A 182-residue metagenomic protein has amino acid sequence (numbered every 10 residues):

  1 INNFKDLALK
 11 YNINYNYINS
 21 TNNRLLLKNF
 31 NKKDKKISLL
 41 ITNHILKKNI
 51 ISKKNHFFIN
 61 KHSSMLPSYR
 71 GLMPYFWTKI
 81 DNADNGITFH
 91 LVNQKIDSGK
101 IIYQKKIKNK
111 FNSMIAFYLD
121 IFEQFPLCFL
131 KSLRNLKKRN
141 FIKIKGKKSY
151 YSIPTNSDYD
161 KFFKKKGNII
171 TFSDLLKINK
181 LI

Functional and structural regions predicted by a protein language model:
I1-I182: One-carbon transfer enzymes
